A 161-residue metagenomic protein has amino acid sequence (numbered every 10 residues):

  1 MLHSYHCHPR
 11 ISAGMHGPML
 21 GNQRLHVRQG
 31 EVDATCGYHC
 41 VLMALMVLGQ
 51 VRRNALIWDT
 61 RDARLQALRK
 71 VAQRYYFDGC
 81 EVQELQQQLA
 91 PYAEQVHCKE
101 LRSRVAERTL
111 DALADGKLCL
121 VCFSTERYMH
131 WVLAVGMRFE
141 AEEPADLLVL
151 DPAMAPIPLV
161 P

Functional and structural regions predicted by a protein language model:
L2-C7, Q66-P161: Conserved active-site-adjacent core of cysteine acyl-enzyme catalytic domains
H3-C7, A13-K99: Cysteine-nucleophile protease catalytic domains, especially the papain-like/related folds used in DUB/UBL proteases
S12, G21, H26, R104-A106 (+1 more regions): Sparse, context-dependent recognition of short Cys/His-centered cofactor- or disulfide-binding micro-motifs
